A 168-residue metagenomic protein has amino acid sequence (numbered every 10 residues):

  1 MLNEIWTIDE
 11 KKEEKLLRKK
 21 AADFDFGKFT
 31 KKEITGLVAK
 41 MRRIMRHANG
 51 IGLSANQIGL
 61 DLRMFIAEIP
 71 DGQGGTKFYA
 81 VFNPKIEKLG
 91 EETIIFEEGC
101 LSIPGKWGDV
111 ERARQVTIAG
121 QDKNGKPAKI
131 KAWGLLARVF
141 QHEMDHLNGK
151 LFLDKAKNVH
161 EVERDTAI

Functional and structural regions predicted by a protein language model:
M1-I168: Positively charged
